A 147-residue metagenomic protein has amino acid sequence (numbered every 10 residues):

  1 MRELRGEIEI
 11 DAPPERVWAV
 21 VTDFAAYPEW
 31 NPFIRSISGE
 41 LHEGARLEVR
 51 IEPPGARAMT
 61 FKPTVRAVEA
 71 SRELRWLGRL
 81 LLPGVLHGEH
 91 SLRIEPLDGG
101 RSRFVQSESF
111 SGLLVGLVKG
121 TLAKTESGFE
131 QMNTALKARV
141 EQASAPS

Functional and structural regions predicted by a protein language model:
M1-H42, A138: Hydrophobic ligand-binding cavity/cleft-lining segments
P13, A26, R57, G100 (+2 more regions): Short phosphate-engaging motifs
P28, S38, P54-R103, S109-S111 (+2 more regions): Hydrophobic-ligand binding "helix-grip"
G44-L47: Short coil-to-beta transition motif at edge beta-strands of beta-rich domains
R103-V105, S109-S147: A conserved amphipathic terminal alpha-helix motif
